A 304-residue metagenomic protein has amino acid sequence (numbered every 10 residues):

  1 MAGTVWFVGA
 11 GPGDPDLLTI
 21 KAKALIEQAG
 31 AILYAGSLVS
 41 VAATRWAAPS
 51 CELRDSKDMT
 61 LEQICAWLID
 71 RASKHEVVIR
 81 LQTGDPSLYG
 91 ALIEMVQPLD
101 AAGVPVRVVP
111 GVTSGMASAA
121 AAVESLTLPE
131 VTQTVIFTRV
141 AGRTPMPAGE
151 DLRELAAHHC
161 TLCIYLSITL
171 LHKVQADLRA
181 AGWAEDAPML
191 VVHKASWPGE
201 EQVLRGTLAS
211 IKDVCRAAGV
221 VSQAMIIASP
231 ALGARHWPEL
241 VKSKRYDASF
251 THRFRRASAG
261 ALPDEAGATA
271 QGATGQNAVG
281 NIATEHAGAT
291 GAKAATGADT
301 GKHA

Functional and structural regions predicted by a protein language model:
M1-V112, A117: Class I S-adenosyl-L-methionine
A2-V5, Q63, K74-V78, A91 (+4 more regions): A contiguous loop/helix-start segment that scaffolds small-molecule binding in enzyme catalytic cores
R45-W46, A121-A122, D177: Residue-level signal for well-ordered alpha-helical positions
E62-D70, A121-S125, A148-L152: Short, charged beta->alpha transition segments
T113-A117, V123, Q223-M225: Short alpha-helices
A119-A141: Short, glycine-/small-residue-rich phosphate/pyrophosphate-handling segment
G260-H303: Intrinsically disordered, low-complexity terminal tails and inter-domain linkers enriched for S/T/G/P/D/E
